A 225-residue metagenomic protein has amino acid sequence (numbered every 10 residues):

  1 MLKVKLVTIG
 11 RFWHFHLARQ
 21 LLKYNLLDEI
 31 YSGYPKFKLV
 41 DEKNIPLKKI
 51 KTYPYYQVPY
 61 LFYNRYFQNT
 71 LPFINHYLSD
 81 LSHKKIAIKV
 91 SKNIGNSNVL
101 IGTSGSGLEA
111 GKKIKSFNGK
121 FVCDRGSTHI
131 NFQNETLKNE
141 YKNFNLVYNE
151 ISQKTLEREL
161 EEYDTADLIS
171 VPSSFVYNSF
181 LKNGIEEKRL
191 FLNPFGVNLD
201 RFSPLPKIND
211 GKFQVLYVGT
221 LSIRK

Functional and structural regions predicted by a protein language model:
M1-Y56, S91-N96: N-terminal subdomain of nucleotide-sugar transferases
R11-F15, K36-L39, S79-S91, V99-L137: An aromatic- and histidine-rich active-site surface loop
L61-Y77, F117-R158: Acceptor-binding helix/loop patch of EC 2.4 sugar-transfer enzymes, predominantly nucleotide-sugar-dependent
A87-N96, L108-K112, S116-F117, H129-I130 (+1 more regions): Membrane-proximal helix-turn-helix segments that form the acceptor-binding/catalytic region of lipid-linked
L156-R189: A short, active-site helix/loop in glycosyltransferases that binds the activated sugar's phosphate group
F175, G196, N209: Carbohydrate-associated surface elements
P194-S203: Short beta-strand->alpha-helix junction loop in the catalytic core of nucleotide-activated group-transfer enzymes
I208-K225: Conserved donor-binding/catalytic core segment of Leloir-type glycosyltransferases
